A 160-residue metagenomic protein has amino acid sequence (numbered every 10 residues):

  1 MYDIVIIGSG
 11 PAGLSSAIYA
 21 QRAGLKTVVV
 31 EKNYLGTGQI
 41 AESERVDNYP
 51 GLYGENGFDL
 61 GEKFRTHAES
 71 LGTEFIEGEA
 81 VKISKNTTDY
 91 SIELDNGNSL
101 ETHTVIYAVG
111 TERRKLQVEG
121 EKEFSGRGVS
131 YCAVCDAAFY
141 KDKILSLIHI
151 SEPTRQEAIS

Functional and structural regions predicted by a protein language model:
M1-Y2, I6-K32, S125, Y131-S151: Rossmann-like dinucleotide/flavin-binding elements
V5-I7, S99-T111: Short hydrophobic core segments
A12, L35, E112: Conserved Rossmann-like nucleotide-cofactor binding loop
V30-A41: N-terminal glycine-rich anion-binding loops that anchor highly charged ligand groups
T37-G38, K115-L116, S160: Glycine/Thr-rich phosphate-binding loops of Rossmann-like dinucleotide-binding domains
A41-S99: N-terminal Rossmann-like dinucleotide/flavin-binding domain of flavoprotein oxidoreductases that bind FAD/FMN
V109-C132: Glycine-rich beta-alpha-beta "Rossmann" dinucleotide-binding loop(s) and their flanking helix/strand
I148-S160: Single conserved hydrophobic/aromatic residue that forms the stacking wall/gate of nucleotide- or nucleobase-binding
